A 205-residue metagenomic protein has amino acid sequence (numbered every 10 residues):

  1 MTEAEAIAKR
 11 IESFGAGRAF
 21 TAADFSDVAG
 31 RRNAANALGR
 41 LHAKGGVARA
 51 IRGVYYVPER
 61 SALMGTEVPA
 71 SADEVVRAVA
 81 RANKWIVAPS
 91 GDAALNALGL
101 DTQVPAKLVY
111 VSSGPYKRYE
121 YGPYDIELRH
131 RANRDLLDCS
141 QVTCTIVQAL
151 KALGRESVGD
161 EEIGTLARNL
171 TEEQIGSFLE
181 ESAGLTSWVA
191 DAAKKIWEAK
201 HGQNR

Functional and structural regions predicted by a protein language model:
M1-V79: Short beta-edge/loop segments at beta->alpha junctions of small alpha/beta modules that act as binding/recognition
T21-A22, D92, K107, E162: Short coil/turn segments at secondary-structure boundaries
V28, A78-V79, S90-D92, L153-S157: Positively charged, aromatic-accented nucleic-acid-binding surfaces
A34, S90-G91, V142: Amphipathic alpha-helical interface surfaces
A50-V54, N83-G122: Short gly/ser-rich loop at a beta-strand->alpha-helix junction or flexible surface loop bordering the NTP-binding
D125-R129: Short, aliphatic-rich beta-strand segments
R131-R205: Hydrophobic alpha-helical interaction segments
